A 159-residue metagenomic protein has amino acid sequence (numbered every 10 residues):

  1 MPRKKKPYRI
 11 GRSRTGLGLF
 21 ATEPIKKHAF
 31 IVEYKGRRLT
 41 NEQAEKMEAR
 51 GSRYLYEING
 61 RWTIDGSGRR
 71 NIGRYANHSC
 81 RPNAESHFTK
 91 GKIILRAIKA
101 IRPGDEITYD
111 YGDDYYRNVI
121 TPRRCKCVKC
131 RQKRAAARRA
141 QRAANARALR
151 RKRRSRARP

Functional and structural regions predicted by a protein language model:
M1-S86, A135-R138, R142-R150: Catalytic cores of histone-lysine modification enzymes
S79-P159: C-terminal SET catalytic tail plus cysteine-rich post-SET Zn-binding segment of SAM-dependent SET-domain
